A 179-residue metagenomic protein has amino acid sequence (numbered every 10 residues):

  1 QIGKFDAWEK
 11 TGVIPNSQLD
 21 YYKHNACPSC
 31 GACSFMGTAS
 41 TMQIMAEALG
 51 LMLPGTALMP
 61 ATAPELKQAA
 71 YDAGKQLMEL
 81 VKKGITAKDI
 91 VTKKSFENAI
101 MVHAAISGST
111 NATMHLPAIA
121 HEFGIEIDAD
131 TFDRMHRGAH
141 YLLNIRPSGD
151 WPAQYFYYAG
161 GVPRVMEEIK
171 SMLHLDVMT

Functional and structural regions predicted by a protein language model:
Q1-T179: Catalytic or ion-coupling anion/metal-binding cores of large enzyme and transporter domains
